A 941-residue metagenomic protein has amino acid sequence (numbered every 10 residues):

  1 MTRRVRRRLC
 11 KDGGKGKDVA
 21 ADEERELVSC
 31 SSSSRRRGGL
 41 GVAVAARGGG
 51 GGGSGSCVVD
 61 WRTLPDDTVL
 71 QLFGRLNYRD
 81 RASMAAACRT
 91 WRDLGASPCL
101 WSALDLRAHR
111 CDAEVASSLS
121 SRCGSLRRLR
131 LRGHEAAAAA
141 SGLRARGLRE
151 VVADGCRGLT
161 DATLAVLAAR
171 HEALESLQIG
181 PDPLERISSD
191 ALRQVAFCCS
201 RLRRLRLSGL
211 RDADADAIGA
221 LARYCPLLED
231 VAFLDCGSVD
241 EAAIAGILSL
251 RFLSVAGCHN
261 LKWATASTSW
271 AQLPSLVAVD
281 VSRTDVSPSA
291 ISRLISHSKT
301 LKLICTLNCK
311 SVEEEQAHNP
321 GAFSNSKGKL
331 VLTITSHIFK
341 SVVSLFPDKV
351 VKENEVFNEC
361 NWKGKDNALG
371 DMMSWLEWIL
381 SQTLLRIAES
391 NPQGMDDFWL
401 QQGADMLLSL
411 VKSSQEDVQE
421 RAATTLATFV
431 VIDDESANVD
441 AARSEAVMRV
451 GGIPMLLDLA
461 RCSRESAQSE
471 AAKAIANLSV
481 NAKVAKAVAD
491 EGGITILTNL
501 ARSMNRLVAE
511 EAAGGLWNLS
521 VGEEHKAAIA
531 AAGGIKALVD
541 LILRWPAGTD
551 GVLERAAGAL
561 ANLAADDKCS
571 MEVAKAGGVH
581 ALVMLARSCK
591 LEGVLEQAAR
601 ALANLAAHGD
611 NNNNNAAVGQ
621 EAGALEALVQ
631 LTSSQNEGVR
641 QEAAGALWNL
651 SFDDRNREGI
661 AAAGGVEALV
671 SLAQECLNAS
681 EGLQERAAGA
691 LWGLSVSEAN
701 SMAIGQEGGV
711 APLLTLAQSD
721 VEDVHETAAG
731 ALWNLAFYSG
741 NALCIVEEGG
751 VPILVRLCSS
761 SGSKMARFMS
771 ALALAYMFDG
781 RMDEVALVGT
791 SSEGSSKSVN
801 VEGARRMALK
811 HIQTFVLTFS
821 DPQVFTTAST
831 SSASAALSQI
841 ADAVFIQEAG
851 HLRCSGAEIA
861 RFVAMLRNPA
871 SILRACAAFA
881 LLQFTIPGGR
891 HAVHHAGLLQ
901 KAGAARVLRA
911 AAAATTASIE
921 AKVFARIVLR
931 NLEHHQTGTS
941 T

Functional and structural regions predicted by a protein language model:
M1-T941: Long amphipathic alpha-helical tracts in eukaryotic proteins
